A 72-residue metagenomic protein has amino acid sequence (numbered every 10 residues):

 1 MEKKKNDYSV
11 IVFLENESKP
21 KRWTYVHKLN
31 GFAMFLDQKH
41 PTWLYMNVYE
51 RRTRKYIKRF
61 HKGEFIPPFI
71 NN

Functional and structural regions predicted by a protein language model:
E2-E17: Short aromatic-glycine-(Arg/Gly/Cys) micro-motifs in beta-strand/loop hairpins
E2-K5, F32, R51, K55-K58: Intrinsic low-complexity, intrinsically disordered segments enriched in polar/basic residues
Y8-S9, H27, K55: N-terminal functional modules and adjacent low-complexity/disordered segments of proteins
I11-L14, M34, F65-I66, I70: Extended hydrophobic/Leu-rich segments
E17-T24, R54-R59: Surface-exposed loop/edge segments in extracytoplasmic proteins
R22-Y49: A short, charged, amphipathic alpha-helix used as a generic interaction element across diverse proteins
P41-N72: Short, mixed-charge low-complexity intrinsically disordered segments
